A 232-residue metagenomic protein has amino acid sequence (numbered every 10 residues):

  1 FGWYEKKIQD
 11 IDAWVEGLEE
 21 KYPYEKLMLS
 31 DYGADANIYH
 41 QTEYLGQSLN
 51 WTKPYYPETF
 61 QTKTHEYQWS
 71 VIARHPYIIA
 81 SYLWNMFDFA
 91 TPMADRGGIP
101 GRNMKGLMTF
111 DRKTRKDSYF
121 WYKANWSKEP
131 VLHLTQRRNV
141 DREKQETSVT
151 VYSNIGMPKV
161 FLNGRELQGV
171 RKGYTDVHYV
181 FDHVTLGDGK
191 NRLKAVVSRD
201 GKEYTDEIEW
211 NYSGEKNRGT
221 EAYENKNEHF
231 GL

Functional and structural regions predicted by a protein language model:
F1-N125, E129-E143, G164, Y174 (+1 more regions): Substrate-binding/catalytic cleft of secreted carbohydrate-active enzymes, primarily glycoside hydrolases
K123-I155, E221-L232: Surface beta-strand/loop "capping" patches
M157-F161: Beta-strand signatures of extracellular beta-sandwich domains
V170-R171, E207: Short hydrophobic alpha-helix segments
H183-K190: Surface-exposed, short loops/turns at beta-strand junctions within beta-sandwich domains
G201-G214: Edge beta-strands of extracellular beta-sandwich domains
